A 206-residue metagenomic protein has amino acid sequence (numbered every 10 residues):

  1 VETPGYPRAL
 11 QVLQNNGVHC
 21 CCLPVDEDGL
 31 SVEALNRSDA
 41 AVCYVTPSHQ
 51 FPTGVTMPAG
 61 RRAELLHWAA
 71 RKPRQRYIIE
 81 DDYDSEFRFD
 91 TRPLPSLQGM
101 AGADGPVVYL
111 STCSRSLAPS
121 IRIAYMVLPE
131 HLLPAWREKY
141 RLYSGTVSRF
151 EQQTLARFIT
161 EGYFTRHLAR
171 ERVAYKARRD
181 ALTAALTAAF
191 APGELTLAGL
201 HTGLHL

Functional and structural regions predicted by a protein language model:
V1-R74, E86, D90-D104, Y175: Conserved core of the PLP fold type I
C20, E27, L35, L182 (+3 more regions): Short, intrinsically disordered, charge-balanced linker/junction segments flanking boundaries in proteins
A41-T46, I79, Y125-V127: Structural motif
T46-Q50, S114, Y140, H201: Short, histidine-centered active-site or binding-site loop motifs used for metal coordination, general acid-base
R76-Y77, V108: Hydrophobic "anchor" residues on beta-strands that sit immediately upstream of conserved functional sites
D82-D84: Conserved Walker B
A103-V173: Conserved core segment of the aminotransferase class I/II
A156, V173-T183, E194-L206: Conserved glycine-rich beta-strand-loop-beta hairpin in the small C-terminal domain of fold type I
